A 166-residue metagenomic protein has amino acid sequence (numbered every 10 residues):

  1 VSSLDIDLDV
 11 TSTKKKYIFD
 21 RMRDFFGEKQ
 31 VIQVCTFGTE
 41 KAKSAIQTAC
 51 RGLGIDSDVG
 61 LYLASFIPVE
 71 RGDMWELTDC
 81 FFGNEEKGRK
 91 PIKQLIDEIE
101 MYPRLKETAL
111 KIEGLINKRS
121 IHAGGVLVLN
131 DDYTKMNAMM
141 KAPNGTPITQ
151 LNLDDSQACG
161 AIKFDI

Functional and structural regions predicted by a protein language model:
V1-I166: Alpha-helical scaffold/interaction cores of sigma-54-like transcription cofactors and many family A DNA polymerases
